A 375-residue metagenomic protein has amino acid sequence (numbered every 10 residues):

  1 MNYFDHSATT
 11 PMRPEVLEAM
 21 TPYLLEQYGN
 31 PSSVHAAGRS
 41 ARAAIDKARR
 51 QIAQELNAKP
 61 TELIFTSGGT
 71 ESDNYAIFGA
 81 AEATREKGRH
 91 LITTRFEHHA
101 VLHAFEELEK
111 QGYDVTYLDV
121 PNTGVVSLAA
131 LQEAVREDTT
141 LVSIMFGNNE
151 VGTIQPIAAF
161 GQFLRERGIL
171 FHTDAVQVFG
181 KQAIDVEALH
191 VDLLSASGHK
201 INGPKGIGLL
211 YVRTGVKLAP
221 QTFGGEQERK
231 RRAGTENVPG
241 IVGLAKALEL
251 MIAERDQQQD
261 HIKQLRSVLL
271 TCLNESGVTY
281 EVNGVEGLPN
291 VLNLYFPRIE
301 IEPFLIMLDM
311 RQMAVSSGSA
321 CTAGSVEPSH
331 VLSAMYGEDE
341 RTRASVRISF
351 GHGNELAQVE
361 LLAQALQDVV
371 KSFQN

Functional and structural regions predicted by a protein language model:
M1-N375: Pyridoxal 5′-phosphate
